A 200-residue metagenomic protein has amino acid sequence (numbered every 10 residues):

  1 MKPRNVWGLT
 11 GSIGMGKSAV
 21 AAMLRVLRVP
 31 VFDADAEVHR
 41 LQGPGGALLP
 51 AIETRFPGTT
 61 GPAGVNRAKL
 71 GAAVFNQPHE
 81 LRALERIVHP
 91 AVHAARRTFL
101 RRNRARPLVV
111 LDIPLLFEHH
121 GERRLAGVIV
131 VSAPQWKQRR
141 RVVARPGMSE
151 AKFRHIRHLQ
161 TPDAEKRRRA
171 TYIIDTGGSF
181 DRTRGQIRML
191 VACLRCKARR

Functional and structural regions predicted by a protein language model:
M1-V29, D33-A36: Walker A (P-loop) phosphate-binding motif
G16, D35, L84, V110 (+3 more regions): Residue-level signal for inorganic ion chemistry
A19-A22, P30-G43, G58, A144 (+1 more regions): N-terminal polybasic phosphate/anion-binding patch
L27, L49-E53, Q135-V143, E150 (+1 more regions): An amphipathic alpha-helix signature
P30, A36, G127, T171-Y172: Well-ordered beta-strand positions
A36-L108: ATP-dependent small-molecule kinase phosphotransfer cores that center on conserved nucleotide phosphate-binding segments
A94-N103, L108-A144: ATP-dependent NMP and nucleoside kinases share a basic, alpha-helical "lid"
R123-R124, A144, M148-R200: Small-molecule kinase domains that catalyze NTP-dependent phosphoryl transfer to phosphate-bearing small molecules
